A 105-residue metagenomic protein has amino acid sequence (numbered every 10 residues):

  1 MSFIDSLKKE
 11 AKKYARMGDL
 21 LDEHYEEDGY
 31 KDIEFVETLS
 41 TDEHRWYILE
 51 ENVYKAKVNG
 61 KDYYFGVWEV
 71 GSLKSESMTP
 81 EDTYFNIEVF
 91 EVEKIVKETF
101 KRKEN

Functional and structural regions predicted by a protein language model:
S2-F3, D32, T41-E43, Y63 (+1 more regions): Intrinsic disorder and flexible coil segments
S2-L39: Negatively charged, low-complexity tracts enriched in Asp/Glu with abundant Ser/Thr
K9-M17, A56, I95, R102-E104: N-terminal cationic leader/targeting segments used for protein routing and processing
G29-F85: Acidic, low-complexity, intrinsically disordered interaction modules
G71-N105: A short, surface-exposed interaction/processing loop segment used at functional sites
